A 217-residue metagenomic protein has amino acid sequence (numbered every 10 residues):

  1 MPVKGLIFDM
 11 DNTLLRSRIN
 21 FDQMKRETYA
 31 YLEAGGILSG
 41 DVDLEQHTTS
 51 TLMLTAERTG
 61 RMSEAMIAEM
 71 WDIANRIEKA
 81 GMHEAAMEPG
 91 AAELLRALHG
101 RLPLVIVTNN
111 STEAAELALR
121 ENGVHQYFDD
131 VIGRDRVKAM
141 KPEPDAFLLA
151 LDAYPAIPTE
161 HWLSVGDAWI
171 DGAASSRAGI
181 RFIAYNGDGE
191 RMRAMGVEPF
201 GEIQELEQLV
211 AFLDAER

Functional and structural regions predicted by a protein language model:
M1-K4, R96, T112, E116-R217: Asp-based, Mg2+/Mn2+-dependent phosphohydrolase catalytic module
M1-P89, E93-G100, E116: N-terminal helical cap/lid subdomain that shapes the substrate entry/recognition surface in HAD-like hydrolases
R101-L102, G179: Glycine-centered short loops/turns at secondary-structure junctions
T108: Conserved phosphate-coupling serine/threonine residues in phosphotransfer and NTP-handling enzymes
